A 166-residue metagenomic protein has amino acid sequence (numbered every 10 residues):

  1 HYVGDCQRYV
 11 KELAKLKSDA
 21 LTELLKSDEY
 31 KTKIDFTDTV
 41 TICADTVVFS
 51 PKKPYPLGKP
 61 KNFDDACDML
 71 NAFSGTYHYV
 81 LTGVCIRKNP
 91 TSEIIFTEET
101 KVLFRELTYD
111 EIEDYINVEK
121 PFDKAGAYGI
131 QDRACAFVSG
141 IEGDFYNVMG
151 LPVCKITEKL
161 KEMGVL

Functional and structural regions predicted by a protein language model:
Y2-L166: Anionic-ligand binding patches
